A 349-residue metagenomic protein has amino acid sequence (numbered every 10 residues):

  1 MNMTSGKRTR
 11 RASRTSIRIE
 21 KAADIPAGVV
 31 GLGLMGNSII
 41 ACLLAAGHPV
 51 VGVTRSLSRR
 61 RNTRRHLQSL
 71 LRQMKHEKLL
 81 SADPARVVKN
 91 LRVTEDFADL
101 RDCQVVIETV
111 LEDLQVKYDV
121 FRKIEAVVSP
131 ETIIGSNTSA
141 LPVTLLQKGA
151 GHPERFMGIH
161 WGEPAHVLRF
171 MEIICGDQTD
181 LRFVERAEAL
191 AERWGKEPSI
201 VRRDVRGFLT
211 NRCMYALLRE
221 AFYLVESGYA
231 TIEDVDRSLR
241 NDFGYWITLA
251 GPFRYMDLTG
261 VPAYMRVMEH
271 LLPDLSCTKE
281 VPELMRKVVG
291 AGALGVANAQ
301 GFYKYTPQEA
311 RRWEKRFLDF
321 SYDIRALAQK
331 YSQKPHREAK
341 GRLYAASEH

Functional and structural regions predicted by a protein language model:
N2-A23, A46-H48, K196-I200, S227 (+1 more regions): NAD(P)-dependent Rossmann-like dehydrogenase/reductase catalytic/cofactor-binding core
N2-E77: NAD(P)+-binding Rossmann beta1-loop-alpha1 motif at the extreme N-terminus of oxidoreductases
V51, R92, I107, M157-I159 (+1 more regions): Hydrophobic/aromatic beta-strand patches that form the interior of the parallel beta-sheet core in alpha/beta enzyme
G52-A85, C175-D180, P198, G207-N211: Rossmann-like dinucleotide-binding cores of NAD(P)H-dependent redox enzymes
S58-R59, Q73-I133, L141: Rossmann-like NAD(P)-binding element
L70, R169-F170, L217-A221, R266-L271: A general alpha-helix detector
I133-R212: Rossmann-fold dinucleotide-binding core
